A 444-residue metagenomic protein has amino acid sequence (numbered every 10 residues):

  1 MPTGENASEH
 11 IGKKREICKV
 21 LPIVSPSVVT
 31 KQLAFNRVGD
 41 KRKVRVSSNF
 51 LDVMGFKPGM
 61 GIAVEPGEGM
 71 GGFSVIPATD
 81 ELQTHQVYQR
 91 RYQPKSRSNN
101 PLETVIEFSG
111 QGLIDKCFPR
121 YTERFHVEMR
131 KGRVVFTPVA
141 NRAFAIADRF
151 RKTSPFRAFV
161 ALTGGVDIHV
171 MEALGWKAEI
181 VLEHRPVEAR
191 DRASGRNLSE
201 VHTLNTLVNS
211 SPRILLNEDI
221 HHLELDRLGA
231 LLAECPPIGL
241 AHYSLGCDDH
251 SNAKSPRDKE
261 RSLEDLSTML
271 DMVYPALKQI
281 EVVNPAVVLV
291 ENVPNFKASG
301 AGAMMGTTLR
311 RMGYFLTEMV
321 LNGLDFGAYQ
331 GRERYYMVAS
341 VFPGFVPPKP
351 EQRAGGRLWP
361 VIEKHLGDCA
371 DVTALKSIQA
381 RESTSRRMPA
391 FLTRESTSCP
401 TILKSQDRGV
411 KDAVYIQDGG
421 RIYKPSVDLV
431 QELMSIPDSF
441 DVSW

Functional and structural regions predicted by a protein language model:
P2-A7: Extended repeat-based interaction scaffolds and adjacent low-complexity, acidic/S/T/P-biased segments that form broad
E9-S27, D40-R42, F50, G59-R149 (+1 more regions): C-terminal target-recognition/interaction regions appended to catalytic cores
Q32, N36-D40: Beta-strand-rich non-transmembrane domains
S47-L51, D167, G323-L324: Eukaryotic intrinsically disordered and solvent-exposed regulatory patches
D52, E172, R310: Short polybasic/polar patches that bind polyanions
A147-N284, P294-A298: Core alpha/beta nucleotide-donor-binding catalytic domains of modification enzymes
A230-C235, H250-R408, Q417, R421-Y423: Class I S-adenosyl-L-methionine
